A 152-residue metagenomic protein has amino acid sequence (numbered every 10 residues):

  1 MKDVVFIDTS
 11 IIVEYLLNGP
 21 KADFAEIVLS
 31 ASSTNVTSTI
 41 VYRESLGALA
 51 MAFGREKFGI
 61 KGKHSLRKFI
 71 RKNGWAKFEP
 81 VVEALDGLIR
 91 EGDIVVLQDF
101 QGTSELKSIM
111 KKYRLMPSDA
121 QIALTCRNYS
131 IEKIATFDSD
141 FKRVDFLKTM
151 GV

Functional and structural regions predicted by a protein language model:
M1-H64: Short, well-structured N-terminal submotif of metal-dependent ribonuclease cores
K2-V4, A123-V152: Acidic, PIN/NYN-like endoribonuclease modules and their adjacent C-terminal/linker elements
F6-D8, E14, T37, Q98 (+3 more regions): Histidine- and aromatic-rich ligand-binding microenvironments
I11-I12, V41, G102, Q121-I122 (+1 more regions): Alpha-helix capping/helix-boundary segments
P20-F24, I40, L97-Q101, P117 (+1 more regions): Alpha-helix N-cap and coil->helix boundary residues
A31-S32, E91, V144: Structured helix-beta-strand junction loops
R55-E83: Helix-adjacent hinge/juxtasegments
E83-E132: Active-site neighborhoods of divalent-metal-dependent phosphate/nucleic-acid chemistry enzymes
